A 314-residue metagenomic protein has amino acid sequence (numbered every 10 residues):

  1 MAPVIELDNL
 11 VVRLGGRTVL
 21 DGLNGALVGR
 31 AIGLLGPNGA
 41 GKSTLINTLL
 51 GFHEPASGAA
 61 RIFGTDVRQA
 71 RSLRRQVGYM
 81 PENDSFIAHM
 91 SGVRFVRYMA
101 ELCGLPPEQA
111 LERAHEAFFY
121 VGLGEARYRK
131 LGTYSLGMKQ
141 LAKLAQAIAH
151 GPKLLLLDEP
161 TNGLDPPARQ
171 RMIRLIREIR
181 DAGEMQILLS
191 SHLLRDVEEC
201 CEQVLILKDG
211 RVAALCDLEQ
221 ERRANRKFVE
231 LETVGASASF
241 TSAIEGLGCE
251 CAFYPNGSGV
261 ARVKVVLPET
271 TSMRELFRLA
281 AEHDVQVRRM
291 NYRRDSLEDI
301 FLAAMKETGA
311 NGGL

Functional and structural regions predicted by a protein language model:
P37-G41: Walker A (P-loop) phosphate-binding loop of ABC-type ATPase nucleotide-binding domains
L50: Helix-to-loop junction immediately C-terminal to a conserved catalytic motif
G58-L73: Conserved ABC transporter NBD signature motif
R97, E101, E108-A126: Conserved ABC ATPase "signature" region
L155-E159: Catalytic Walker B motif of ABC-type/P-loop ATPase nucleotide-binding domains
I173-L267: ABC transporter nucleotide-binding domain
